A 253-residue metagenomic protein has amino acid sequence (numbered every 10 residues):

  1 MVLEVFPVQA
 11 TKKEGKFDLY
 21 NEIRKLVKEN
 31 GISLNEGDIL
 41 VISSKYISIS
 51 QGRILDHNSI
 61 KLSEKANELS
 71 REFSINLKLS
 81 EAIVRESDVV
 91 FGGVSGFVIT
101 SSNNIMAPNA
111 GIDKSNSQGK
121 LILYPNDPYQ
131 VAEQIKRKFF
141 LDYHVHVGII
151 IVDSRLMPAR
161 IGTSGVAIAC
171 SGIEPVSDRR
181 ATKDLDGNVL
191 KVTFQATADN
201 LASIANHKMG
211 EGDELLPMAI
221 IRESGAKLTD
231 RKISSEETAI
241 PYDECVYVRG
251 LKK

Functional and structural regions predicted by a protein language model:
M1-K253: N-terminal and secondary-structure boundary signal
